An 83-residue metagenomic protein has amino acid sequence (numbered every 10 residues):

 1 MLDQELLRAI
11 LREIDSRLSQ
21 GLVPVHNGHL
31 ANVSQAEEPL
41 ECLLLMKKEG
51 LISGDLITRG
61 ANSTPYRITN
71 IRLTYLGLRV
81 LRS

Functional and structural regions predicted by a protein language model:
M1-A31, R82: Short amphipathic alpha-helical interface segments
Q4-R8, E37-L40, Y75: Non-catalytic, well-ordered alpha-helical scaffold segments
R12, L44, L78-R79: Generic alpha-helical structural context detector
I14, L18, K47-L56: Short amphipathic alpha-helical segments enriched in hydrophobics
N32-E49, S53, I68: Short amphipathic alpha-helical interaction segments
D55-S63: Beta-hairpin "wing" of winged helix-turn-helix
T64-S83: Short, amphipathic alpha-helical interaction segments positioned at domain boundaries
